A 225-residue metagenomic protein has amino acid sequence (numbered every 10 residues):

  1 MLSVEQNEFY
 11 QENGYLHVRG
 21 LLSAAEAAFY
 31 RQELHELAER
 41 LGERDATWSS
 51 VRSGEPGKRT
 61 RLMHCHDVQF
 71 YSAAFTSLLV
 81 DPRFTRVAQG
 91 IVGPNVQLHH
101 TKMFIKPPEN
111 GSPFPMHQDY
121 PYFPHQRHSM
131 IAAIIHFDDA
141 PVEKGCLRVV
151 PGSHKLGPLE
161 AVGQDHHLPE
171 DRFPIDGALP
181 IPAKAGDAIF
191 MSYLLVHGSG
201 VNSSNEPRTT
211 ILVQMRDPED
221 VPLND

Functional and structural regions predicted by a protein language model:
M1-N13, R19-M116, Y122-P124: Non-heme Fe(II)-dependent double-stranded beta-helix
R31, L37-S53, G57, V162-Q164 (+2 more regions): Non-heme Fe(II)/2-oxoglutarate
T101-M103, A133-I135, I211-M215: A structural signal for short, well-ordered beta-strand segments
S112, R127-S129, D187, P207: Residue-level preference for beta-strand/loop junctions
F114-Q118, I135, P169-P174: Active-site glycine-rich loop that binds ribose-phosphate moieties when present
Y120-I134: Acidic, His- and aromatic-enriched active-site or binding-groove loops in soluble protein domains that engage sugars
H128-A132, K144, A178-P180, R208-T210: Extracellular structured ligand-interaction cores
A140-G200, R216, D220: Double-stranded beta-helix
